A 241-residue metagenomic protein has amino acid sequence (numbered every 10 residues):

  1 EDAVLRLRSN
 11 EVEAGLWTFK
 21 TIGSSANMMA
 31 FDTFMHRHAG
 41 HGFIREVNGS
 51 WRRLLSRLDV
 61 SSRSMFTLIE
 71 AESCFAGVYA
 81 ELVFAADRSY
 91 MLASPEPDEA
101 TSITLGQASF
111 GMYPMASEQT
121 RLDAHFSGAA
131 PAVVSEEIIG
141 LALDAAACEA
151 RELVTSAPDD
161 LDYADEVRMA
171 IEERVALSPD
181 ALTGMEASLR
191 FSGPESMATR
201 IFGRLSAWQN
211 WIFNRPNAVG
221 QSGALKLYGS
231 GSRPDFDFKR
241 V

Functional and structural regions predicted by a protein language model:
E1-L82, S89-D98, E137-A150, L161 (+2 more regions): C-terminal alpha-helix plus adjacent terminal tail
A76-E136: CoA-thioester-processing core
L105, M115, D160-E166: Glycine-rich hexapeptide-repeat left-handed beta-helix
S127, P158-D160: Helix-capping/helix-break motifs at membrane-protein junctions, especially on the cytosolic side just before or after
E152-V154: A short, basic/aromatic helix-end/turn motif that makes direct DNA contacts
